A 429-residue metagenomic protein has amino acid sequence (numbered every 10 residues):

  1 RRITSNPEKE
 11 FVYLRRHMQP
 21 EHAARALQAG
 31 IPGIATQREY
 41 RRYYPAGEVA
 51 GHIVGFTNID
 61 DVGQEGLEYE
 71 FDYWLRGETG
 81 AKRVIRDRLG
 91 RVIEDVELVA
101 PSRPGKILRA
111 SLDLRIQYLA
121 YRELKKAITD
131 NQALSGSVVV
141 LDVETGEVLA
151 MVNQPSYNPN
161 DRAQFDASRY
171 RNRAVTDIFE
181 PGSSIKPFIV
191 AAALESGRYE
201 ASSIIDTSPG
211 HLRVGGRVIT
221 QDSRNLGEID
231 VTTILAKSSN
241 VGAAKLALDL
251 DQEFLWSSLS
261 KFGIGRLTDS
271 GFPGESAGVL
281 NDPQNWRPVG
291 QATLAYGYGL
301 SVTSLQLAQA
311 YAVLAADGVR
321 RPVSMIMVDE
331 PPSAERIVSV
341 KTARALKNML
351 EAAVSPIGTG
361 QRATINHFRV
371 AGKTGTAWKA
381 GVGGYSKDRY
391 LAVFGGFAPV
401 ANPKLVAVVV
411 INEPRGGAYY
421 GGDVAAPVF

Functional and structural regions predicted by a protein language model:
R2-G105, V408-V409: Small/polar-residue-rich segments within soluble enzyme cores
E10-F11, I93-G136: Conserved, well-ordered alpha-helix/loop/beta-strand core segments that scaffold catalytic motifs
G30-I31, D61, I116, L124-T145 (+2 more regions): Flexible, solvent-exposed loop/hinge segments and secondary-structure transition points
Q64, E68, D113, Q117 (+2 more regions): Short, charged, low-complexity patches
T79, Q132-S135, D206: Short, small/polar residue-rich loop motifs at catalytic or cofactor-binding pockets
R86-V99, L112, V138, D142-S183 (+2 more regions): Beta-lactam-recognizing serine transpeptidase/beta-lactamase-like catalytic domain environment
A120, I234, F429: A helicase ATPase "motif cassette" and its flanking acidic/Ser/Thr-rich regulatory loops
